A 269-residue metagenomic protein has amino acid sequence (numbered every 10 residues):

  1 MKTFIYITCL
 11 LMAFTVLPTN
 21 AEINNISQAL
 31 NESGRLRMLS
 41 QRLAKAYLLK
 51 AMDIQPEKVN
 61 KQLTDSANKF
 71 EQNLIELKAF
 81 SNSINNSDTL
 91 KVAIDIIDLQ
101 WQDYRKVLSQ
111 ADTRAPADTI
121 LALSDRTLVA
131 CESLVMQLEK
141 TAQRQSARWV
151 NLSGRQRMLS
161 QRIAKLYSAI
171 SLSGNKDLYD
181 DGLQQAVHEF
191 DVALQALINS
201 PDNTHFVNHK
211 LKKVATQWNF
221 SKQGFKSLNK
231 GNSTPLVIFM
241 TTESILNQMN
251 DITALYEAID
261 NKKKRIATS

Functional and structural regions predicted by a protein language model:
M1-I5: Positively charged n-region of N-terminal signal peptides that target proteins for export
A13-P18: N-terminal signal peptide c-region/cleavage motif recognized by signal peptidases
N24-Q55, R144-N175, E243-T253: N-terminal extracytoplasmic segments of bacterial inner-membrane proteins
S33, R37-S40, A67, L74 (+8 more regions): Hydrophobic faces of stable alpha-helices that mediate helix-helix packing
A51, Q55, S171, N175 (+2 more regions): Structured alpha-helical bundle/scaffold domains in large eukaryotic membrane-trafficking regulators
Q62-T119, R126, V187-N232, M240 (+2 more regions): Heptad-repeat alpha-helical coiled-coil/4-helix-bundle sensor or tether segments in soluble regions
A117-H205: Extended amphipathic alpha-helical interaction segments
A117-S146, S227-S269: C-terminal amphipathic alpha-helix
